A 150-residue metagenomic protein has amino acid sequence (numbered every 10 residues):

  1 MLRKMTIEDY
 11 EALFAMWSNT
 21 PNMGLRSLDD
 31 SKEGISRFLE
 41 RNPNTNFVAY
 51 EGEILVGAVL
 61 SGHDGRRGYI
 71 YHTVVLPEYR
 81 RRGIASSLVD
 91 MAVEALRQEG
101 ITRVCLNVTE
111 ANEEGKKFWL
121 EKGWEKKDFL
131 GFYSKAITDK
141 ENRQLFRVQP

Functional and structural regions predicted by a protein language model:
K4-H72, A95, E99, K127 (+3 more regions): Acetyl-CoA-dependent GNAT
T6, L76, R80, T109: Residue-level recognition of the GNAT/N-acetyltransferase active site
V75, R81-E94, E121: Conserved acetyl-CoA-binding loop-helix of GNAT-fold acetyltransferases
L96-V108: Conserved GNAT acetyl-CoA-binding A-motif
L106-G115, S134-I137: Conserved beta-strand-loop-alpha-helix junction that forms the acyl-donor binding cleft
E114-K127, F132: Short acidic, glycine/proline-enriched helix-loop-strand junctions
D139-R143: Short helix-loop capping/hinge motifs at secondary-structure junctions, enriched in acidic/polar residues
